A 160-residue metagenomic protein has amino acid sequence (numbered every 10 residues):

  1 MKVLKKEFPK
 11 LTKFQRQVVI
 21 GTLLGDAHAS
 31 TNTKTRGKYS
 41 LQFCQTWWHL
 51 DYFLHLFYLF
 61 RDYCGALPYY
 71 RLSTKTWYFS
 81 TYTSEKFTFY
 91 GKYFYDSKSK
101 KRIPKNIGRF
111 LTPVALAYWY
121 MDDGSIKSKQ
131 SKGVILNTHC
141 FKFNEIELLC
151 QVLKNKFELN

Functional and structural regions predicted by a protein language model:
M1-N160: Internal intein/HINT superfamily modules and their associated LAGLIDADG
